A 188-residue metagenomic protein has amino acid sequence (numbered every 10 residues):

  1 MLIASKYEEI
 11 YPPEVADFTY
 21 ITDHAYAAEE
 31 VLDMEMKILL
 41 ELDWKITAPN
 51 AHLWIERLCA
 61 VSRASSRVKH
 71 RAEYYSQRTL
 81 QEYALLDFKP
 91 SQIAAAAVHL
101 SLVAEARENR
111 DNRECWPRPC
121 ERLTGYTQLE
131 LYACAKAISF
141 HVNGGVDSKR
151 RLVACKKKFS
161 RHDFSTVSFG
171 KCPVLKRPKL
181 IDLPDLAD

Functional and structural regions predicted by a protein language model:
L2-D188: Acidic, serine/threonine-rich low-complexity regulatory regions at protein termini of eukaryotic cell-cycle
